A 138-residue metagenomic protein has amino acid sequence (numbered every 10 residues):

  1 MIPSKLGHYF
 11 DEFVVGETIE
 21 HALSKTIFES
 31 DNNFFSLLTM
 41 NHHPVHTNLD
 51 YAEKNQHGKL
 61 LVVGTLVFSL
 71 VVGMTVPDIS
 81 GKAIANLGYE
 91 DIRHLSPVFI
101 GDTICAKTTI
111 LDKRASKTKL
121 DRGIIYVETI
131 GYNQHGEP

Functional and structural regions predicted by a protein language model:
M1-V15, V98-T103, K107-P138: HotDog/MaoC-like acyl-thioester-processing domains
M1-Y89: Hot-dog-fold acyl-thioester-processing enzymes
K59, V71-P77, K82-D112, S116-K117 (+1 more regions): Catalytic-pocket segment enriched in acidic/His residues
